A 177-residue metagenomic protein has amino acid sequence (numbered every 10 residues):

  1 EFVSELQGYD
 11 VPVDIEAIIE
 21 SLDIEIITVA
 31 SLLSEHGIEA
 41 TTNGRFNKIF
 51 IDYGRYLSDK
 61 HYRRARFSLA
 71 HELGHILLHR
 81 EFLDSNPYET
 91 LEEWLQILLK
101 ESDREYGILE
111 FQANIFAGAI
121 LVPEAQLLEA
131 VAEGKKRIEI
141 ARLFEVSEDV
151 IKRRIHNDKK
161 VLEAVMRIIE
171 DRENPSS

Functional and structural regions predicted by a protein language model:
E1-S177: Active-site hotspot residues in diverse enzymes, especially metal/ion-binding acidic/histidine motifs
